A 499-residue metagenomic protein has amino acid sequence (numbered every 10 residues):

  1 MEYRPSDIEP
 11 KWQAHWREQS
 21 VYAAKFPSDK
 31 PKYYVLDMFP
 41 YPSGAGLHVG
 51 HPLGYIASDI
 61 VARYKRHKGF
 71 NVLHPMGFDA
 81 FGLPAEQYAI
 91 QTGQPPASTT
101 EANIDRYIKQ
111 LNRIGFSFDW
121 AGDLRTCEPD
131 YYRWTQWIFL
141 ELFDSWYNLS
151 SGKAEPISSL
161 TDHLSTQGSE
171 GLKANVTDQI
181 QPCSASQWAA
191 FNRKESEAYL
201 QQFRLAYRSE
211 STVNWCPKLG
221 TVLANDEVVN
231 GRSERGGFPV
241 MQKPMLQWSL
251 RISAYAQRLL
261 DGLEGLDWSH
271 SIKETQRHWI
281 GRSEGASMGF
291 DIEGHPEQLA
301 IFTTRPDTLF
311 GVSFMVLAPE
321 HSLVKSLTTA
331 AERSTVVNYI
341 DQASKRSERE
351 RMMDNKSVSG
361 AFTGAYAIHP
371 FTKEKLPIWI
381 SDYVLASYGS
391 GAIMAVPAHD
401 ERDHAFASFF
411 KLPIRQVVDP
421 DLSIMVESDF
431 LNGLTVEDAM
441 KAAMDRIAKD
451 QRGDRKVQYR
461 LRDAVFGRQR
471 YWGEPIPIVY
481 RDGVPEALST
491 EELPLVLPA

Functional and structural regions predicted by a protein language model:
M1-L36, R66-P75, T99-D105, W268 (+1 more regions): Conserved oxyanion/phosphate-binding beta-strand-loop segments in alpha/beta enzyme cores
E2, K11, H15-Q19, T92-L299 (+1 more regions): Residue patterns forming the tRNA-binding/recognition surfaces of aminoacyl-tRNA synthetases and related DALR
K25-P96, T100, L124-T135, T303-T304 (+1 more regions): N-terminal catalytic cores of NTP/NDP-binding nucleotidyl/phosphoryl-transfer enzymes
S58-D59, N71, H321-P420: Catalytic alpha/beta core of large soluble enzyme barrels
V240-Q242, S249-S253, Q257, F310-N338 (+1 more regions): Nucleotide/phosphate-binding sheet-loop regions of phosphoryl- and nucleotidyl-transfer enzymes
L250, I301-F302, L309-L317, L376-I380 (+1 more regions): Short hydrophobic-aromatic micro-motifs
I280-E284, E293, P306-T308, S357-A361 (+2 more regions): A short catalytic or substrate-binding loop motif that flags glycine-/basic-rich loops and adjacent residues that bind
L299-H321, F466-P477: Conserved phosphate/anionic-ligand binding catalytic regions in large, soluble enzymes, centered on
